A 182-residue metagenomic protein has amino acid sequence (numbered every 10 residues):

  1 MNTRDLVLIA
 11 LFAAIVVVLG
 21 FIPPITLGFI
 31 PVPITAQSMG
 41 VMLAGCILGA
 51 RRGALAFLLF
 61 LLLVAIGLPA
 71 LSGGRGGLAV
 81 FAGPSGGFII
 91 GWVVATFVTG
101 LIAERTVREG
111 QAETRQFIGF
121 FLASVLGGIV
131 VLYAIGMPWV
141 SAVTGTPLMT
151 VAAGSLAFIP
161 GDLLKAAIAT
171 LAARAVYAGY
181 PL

Functional and structural regions predicted by a protein language model:
M1-A54: Hydrophobic transmembrane alpha-helices
M1-V7, L11, A152-L182: Alpha-helical transmembrane segments and their cytosolic interface
V18, L78-L132: Short helix-perturbing small/polar motifs within transmembrane alpha-helices
G20-P33, L61-A95: Interfacial aromatic-anchored transmembrane helix boundaries in multi-pass membrane proteins
I22, T26, I47, G73-G74 (+3 more regions): Helix-loop junctions at the membrane-solvent interface of multi-pass transporters, primarily the C-terminal
P24, G53-F60, L68, A95 (+4 more regions): Alpha-helical transmembrane segments and their lipid-water interface positions in multi-pass membrane proteins
G53-F57, F120-F121, T150-V151: Alpha-helical transmembrane segments and their helix-entry boundary regions
L68-G74, P138-A152: Interfacial helix-loop-helix junctions of multi-pass membrane proteins
